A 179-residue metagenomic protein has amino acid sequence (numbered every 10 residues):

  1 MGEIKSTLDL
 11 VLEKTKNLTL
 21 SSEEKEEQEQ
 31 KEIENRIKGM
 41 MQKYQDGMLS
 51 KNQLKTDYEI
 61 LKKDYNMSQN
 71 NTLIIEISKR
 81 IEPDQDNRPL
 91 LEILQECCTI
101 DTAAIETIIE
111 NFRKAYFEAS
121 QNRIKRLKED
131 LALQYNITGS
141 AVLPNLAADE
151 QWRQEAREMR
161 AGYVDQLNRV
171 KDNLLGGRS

Functional and structural regions predicted by a protein language model:
G2, T15-I81: N-terminal interaction modules that seed assembly of large macromolecular complexes
V11: Conserved structured catalytic cores and adjacent interaction surfaces of nucleotide-binding/hydrolyzing enzymes
E23, E27-Q30, E34, K51 (+7 more regions): Amphipathic alpha-helical coiled-coil segments with heptad-repeat character
E26, M48, S120, I124-L127 (+5 more regions): Coiled-coil heptad-register positions
L54-P144: Charged linear interaction tracts used for macromolecular binding and regulation
A141-S179: Alpha-helical oligomerization segments
